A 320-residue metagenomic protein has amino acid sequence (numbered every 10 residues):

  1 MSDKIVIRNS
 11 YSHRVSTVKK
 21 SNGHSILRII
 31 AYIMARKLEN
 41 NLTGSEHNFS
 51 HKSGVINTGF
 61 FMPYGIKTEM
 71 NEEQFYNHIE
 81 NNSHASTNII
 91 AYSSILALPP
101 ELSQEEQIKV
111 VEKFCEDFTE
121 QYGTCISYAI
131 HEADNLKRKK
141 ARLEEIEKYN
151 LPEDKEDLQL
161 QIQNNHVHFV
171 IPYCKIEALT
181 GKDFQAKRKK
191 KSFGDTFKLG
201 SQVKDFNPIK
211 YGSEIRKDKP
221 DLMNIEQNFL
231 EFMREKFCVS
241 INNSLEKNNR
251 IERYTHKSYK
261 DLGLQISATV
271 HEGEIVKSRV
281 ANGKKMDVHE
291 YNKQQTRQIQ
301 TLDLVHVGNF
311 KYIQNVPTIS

Functional and structural regions predicted by a protein language model:
M1-S320: N-terminal nicking endonuclease/strand-transfer module with a His-rich metal-binding environment and a catalytic Tyr
